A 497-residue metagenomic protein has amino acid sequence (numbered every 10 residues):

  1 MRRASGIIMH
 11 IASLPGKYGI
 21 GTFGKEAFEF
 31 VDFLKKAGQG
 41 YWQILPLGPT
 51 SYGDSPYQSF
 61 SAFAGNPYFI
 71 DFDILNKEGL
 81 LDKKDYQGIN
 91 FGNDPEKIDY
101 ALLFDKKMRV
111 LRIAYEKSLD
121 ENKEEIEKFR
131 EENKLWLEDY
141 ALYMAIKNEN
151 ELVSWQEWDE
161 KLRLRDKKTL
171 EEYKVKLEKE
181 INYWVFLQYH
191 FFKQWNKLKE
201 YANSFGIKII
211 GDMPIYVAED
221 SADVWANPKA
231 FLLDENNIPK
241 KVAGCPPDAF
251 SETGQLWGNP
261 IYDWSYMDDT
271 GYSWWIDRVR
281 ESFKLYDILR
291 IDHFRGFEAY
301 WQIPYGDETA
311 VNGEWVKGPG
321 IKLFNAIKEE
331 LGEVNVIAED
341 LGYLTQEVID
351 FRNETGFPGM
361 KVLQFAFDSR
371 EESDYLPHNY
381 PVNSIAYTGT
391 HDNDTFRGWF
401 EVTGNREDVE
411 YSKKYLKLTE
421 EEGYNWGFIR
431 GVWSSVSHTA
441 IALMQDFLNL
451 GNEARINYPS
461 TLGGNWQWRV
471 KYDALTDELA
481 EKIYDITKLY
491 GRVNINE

Functional and structural regions predicted by a protein language model:
M1-A12, K25-F28: N-terminal regions that are enriched for targeting/export leaders and immediately downstream pro/stem segments
H10, G16, D54-Q188, F192 (+3 more regions): Alpha-amylase-like alpha-glycosidases and glucanotransferases acting on alpha-linked glucans and related
K25-T50, L285-Y286, V432: Catalytic domains of carbohydrate-active enzymes, especially glycoside hydrolases
K35, W195-N203, K328, R352-N353: Surface-exposed amphipathic alpha-helices with a cationic face
K36, L162, T169, W468 (+3 more regions): Domain-scale activation on soluble regions of proteins
L45, K208-I210, P214, I288 (+1 more regions): Outer-envelope exported proteins of Gram-negative bacteria
W184-V217: Conserved, well-ordered alpha-helix/loop/beta-strand core segments that scaffold catalytic motifs
